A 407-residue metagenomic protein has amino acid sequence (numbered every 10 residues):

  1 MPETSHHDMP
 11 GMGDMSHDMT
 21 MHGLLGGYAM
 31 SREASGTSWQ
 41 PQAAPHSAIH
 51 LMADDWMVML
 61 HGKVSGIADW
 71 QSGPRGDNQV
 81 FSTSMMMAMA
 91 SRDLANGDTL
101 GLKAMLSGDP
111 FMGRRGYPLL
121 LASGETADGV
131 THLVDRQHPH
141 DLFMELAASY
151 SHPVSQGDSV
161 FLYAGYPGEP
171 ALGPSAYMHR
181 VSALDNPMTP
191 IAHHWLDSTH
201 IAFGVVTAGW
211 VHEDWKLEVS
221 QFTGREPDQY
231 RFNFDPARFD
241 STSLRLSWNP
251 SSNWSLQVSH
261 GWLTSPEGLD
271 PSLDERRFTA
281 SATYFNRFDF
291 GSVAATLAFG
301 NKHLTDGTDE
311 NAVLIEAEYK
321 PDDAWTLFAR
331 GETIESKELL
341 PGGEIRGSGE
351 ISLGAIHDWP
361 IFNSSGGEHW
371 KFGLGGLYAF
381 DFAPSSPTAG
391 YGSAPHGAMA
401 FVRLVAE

Functional and structural regions predicted by a protein language model:
M1-K63, I67, G76-D77, M89-G97 (+1 more regions): N-terminal periplasmic/intermembrane-space "pro-region" immediately following the signal or transit peptide
L51, A90-D93, H152, G209-H212 (+5 more regions): Residue-level signature of outer-membrane beta-barrel architecture
V58, N96-L100, Q156-V160, D214-E218 (+4 more regions): Repeated loop/turn-to-beta-strand initiation elements of outer-membrane beta-barrel proteins
L60-G62, L100-A104, L162-A164, A208 (+10 more regions): Membrane-embedded beta-strand positions of outer-membrane beta-barrel proteins
V64-S72, L106-M112, Y166-P170, H212-D214 (+8 more regions): Transmembrane beta-strands of outer-membrane beta-barrel pores
G113-S247: Surface-exposed coil loops of outer-membrane beta-barrel proteins
S259-L269, S292-G307, N311-E318, A324-N363 (+1 more regions): Outer membrane beta-barrel transmembrane domains
L353, G392-E407: Outer-membrane beta-barrel "beta-signal"
